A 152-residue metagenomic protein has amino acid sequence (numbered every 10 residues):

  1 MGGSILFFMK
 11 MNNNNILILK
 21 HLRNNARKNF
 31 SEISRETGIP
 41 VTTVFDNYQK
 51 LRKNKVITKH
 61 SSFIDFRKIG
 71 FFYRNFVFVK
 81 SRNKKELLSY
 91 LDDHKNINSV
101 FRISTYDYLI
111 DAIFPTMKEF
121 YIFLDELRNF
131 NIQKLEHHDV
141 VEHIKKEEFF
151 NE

Functional and structural regions predicted by a protein language model:
M1-E152: A compositional/biophysical signature of low hydrophobicity enriched in polar/charged and small residues
